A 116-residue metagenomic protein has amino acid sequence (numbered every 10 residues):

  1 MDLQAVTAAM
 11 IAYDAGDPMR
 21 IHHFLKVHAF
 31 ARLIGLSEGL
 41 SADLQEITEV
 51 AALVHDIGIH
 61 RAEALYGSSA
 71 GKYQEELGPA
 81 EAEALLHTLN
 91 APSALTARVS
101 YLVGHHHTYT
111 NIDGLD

Functional and structural regions predicted by a protein language model:
M1-A8, A42, S93-A97: Generic alpha-helical secondary structure signal
M1-L3, F24-E38, A51-L53, A70-Q74 (+1 more regions): Short charge-dense sequence patches
D2-K26, G58-S68: Active-site flanking loop/helix segments enriched in acidic
D17-T48, A82-L89: Alpha-helical phosphate/pyrophosphate-handling elements in metalloenzyme active cores
E46-D116: Divalent metal-dependent catalytic cores for phosphoryl transfer on phosphate-bearing substrates
